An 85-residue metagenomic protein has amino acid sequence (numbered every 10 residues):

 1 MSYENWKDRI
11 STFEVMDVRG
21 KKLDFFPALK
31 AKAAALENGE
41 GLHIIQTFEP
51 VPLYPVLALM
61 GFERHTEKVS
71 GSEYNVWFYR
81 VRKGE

Functional and structural regions predicted by a protein language model:
M1-L36: An N-terminal amphipathic alpha-helical segment
S11-V15, G41-H43, E73-N75: Intrinsic-disorder/low-complexity, polar/charged segments enriched in Ser/Thr/Lys/Arg/Asp/Glu/Gln
K22, P50, R82-E85: Residues that cap or initiate secondary-structure elements
P27-K32, L36-F62, T66: Amphipathic, hydrophobic secondary-structure cores in small proteins
G61-E85: C-terminal edge-of-domain segments
